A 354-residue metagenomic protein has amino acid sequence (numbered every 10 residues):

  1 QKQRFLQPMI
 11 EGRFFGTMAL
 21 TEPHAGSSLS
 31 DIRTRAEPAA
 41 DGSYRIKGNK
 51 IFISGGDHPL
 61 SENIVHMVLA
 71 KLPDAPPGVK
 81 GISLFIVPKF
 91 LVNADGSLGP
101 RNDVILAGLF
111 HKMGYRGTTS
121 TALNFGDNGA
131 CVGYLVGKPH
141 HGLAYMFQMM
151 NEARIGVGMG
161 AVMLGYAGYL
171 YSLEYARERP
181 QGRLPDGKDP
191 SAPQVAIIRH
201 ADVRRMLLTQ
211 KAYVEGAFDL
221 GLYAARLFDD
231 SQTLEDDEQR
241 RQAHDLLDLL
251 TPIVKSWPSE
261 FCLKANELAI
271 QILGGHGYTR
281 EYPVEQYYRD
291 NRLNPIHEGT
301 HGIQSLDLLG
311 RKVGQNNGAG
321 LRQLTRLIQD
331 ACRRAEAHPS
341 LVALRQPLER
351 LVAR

Functional and structural regions predicted by a protein language model:
Q1, T17-A19, K47-I53, N63 (+6 more regions): Glycine- and acidic
Q1-T34, P38, A225-H244, C262-N266 (+1 more regions): Internal maturation/activation junctions in enzymes
T17-R45, N49-H58, H244-E281, Y287: Flexible, glycine/threonine-enriched loop-and-boundary segments that flank and lead into catalytic domains of large
S43, K47-R101: A short core secondary-structure module
F52, L91-A107, K112, T119-A153 (+1 more regions): A glycine-rich, basic-preceded beta-loop-alpha segment at the flavin cofactor/substrate interface of flavin-utilizing
Y115, Y223, D245-Q323: Alpha-helix capping/hinge segments and adjacent helical runs
Y134-M149, E178-A201, L227-L246, Q271-D290 (+3 more regions): Conserved catalytic-core motifs characterized by acidic clusters
R154-L234, N317-R354: Extended amphipathic alpha-helical segments enriched in small hydrophobics
